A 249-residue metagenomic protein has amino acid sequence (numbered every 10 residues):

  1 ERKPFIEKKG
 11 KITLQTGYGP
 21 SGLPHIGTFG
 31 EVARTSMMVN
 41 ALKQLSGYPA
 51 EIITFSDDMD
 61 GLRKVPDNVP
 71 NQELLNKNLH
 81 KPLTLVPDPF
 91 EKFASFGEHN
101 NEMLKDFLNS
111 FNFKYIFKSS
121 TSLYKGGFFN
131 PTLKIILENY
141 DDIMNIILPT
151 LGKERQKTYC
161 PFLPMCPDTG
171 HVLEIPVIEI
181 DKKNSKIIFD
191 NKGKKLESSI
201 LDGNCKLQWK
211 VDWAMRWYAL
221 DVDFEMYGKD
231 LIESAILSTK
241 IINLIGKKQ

Functional and structural regions predicted by a protein language model:
E1-M144, S238-K240, I245: N-terminal Rossmann-like or analogous alpha/beta NTP/dinucleotide-binding catalytic cores that position adenine
P4-Y18, N139-D142, P149-Q249: Alpha-helical recognition segments enriched in aromatics with Gly/Pro capping that present substrate-recognition
